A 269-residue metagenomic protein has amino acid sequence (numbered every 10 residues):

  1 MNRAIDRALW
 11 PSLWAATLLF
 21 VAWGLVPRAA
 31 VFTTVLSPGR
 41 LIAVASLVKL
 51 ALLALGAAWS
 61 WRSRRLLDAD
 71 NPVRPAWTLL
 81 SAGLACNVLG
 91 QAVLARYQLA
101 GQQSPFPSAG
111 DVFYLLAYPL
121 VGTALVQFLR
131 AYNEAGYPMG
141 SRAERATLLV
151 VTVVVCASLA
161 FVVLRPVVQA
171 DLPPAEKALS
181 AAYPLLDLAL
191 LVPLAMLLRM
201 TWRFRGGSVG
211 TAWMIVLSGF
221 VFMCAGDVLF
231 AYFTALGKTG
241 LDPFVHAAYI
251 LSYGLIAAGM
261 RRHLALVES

Functional and structural regions predicted by a protein language model:
M1-S269: Polytopic alpha-helical membrane-helix bundles and their juxtamembrane interface segments in multi-pass membrane
